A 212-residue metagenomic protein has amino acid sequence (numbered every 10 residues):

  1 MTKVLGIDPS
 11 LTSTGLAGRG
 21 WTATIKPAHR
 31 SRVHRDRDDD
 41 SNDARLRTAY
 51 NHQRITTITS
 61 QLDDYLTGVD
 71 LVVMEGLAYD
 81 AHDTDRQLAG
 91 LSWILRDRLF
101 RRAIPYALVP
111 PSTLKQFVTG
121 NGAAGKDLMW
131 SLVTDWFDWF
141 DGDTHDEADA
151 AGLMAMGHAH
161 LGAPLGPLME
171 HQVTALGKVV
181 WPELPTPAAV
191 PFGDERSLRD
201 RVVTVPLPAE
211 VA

Functional and structural regions predicted by a protein language model:
M1-A212: Phosphate- and other anionic-substrate recognition elements at nucleic-acid/protein interfaces
